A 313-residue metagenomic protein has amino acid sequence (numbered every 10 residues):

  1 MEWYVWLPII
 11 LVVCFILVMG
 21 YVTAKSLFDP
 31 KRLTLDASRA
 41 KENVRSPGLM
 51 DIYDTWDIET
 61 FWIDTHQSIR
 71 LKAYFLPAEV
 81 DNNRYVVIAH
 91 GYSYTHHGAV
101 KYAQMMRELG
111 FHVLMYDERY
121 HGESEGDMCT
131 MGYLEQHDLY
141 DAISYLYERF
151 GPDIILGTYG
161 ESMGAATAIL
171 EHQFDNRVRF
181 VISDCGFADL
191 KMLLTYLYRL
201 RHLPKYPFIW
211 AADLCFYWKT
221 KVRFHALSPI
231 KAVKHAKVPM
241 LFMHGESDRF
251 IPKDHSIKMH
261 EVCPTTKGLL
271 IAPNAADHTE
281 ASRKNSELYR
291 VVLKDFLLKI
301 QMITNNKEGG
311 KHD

Functional and structural regions predicted by a protein language model:
L7-D64: An N-terminal hydrophobic leader/cap segment in hydrolases
Y92-M105: The serine-hydrolase catalytic nucleophile loop
M106-E125: Conserved alpha/beta-hydrolase
C129-F150: Alpha/beta-hydrolase active-site loop
L170-V222, K231: Hydrolase active-site cap/lid region
H235-K237, F242-H244, D248: Short beta-strand/loop motif that positions the catalytic acidic residue of the alpha/beta-hydrolase fold
R249-H255: Conserved alpha/beta-hydrolase "acid-adjacent" motif
A276-E287: Catalytic histidine-centered segment of alpha/beta-hydrolase-like enzymes
